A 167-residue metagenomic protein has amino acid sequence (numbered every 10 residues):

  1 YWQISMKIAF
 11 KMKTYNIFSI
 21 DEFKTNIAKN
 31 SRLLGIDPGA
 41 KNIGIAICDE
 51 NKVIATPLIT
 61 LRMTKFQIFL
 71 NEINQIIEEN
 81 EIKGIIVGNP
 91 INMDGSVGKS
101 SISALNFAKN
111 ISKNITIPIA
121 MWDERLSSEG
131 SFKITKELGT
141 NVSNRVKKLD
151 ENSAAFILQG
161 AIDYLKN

Functional and structural regions predicted by a protein language model:
F10-L34, K41, A46-N167: Phosphate- and other anionic-substrate recognition elements at nucleic-acid/protein interfaces
